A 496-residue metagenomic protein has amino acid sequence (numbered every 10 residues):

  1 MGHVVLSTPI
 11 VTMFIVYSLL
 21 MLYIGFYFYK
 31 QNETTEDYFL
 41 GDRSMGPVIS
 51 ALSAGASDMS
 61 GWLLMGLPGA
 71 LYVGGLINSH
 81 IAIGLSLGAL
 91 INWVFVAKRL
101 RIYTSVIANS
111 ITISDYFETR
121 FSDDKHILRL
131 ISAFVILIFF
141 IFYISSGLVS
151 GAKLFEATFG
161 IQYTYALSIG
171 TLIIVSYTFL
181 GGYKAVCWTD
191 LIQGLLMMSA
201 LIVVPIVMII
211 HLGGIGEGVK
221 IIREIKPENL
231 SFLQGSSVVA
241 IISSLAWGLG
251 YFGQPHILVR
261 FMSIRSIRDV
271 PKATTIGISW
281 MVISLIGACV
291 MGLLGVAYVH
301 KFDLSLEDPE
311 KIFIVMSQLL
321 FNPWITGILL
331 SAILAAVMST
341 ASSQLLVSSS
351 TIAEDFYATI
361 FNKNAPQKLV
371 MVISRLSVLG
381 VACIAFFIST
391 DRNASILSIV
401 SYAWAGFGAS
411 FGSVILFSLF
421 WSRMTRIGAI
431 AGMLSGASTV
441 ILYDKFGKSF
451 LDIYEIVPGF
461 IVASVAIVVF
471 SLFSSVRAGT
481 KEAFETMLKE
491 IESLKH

Functional and structural regions predicted by a protein language model:
M1-H496: Membrane-embedded helix-loop-helix hairpins and adjacent transmembrane boundary segments in multi-pass transporters
